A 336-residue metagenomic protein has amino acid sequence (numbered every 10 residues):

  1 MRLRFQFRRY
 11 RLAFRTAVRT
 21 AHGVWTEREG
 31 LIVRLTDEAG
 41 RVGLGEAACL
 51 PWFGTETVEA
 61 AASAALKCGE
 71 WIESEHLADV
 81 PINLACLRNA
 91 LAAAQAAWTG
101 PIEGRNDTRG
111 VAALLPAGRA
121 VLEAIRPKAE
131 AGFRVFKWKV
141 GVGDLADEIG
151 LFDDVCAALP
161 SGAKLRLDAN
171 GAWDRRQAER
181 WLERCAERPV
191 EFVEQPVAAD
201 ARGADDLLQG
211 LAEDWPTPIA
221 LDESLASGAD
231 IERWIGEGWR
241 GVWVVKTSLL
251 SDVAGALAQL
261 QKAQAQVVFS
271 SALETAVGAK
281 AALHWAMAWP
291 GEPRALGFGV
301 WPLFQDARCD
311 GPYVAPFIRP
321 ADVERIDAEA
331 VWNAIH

Functional and structural regions predicted by a protein language model:
M1-R166, N170-E179, E183-E187, E292 (+1 more regions): N-terminal capping/lid subdomain adjacent to the active-site entrance of alpha/beta enzymes
R8-Y10, L114, D222, S270 (+1 more regions): Conserved beta-strand termini and adjacent loop/short-helix elements that scaffold enzyme active sites in alpha/beta
G23-W25, W301-F304: Short, solvent-exposed secondary-structure boundary motifs
A48, A281, V300: Short, flexible micro-motifs
R134-F136, V242-W243, Q266-V267, R294-L296: Hydrophobic beta-strand segments of well-ordered beta-sheets in folded domains
G143-K280, H284-A286, D306-V314: Catalytic core of soluble alpha/beta enzymes
G291-P302: Short helix/strand-capping turn motifs
